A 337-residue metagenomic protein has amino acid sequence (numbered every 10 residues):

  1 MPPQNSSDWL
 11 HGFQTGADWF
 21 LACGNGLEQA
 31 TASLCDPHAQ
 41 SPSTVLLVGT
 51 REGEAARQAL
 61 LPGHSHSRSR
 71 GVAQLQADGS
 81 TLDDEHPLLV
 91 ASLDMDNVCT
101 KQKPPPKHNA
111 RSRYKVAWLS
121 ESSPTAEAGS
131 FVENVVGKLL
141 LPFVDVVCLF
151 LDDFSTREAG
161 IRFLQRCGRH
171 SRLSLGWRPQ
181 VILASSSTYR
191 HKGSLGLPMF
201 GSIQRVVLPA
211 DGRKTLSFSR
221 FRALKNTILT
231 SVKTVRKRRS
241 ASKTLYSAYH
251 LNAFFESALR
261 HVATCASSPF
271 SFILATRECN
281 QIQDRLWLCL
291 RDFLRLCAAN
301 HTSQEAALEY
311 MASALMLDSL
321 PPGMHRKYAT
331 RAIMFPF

Functional and structural regions predicted by a protein language model:
M1-F337: Conserved GTPase G-domain substructure that encodes guanine base recognition and part of the catalytic core, centered
